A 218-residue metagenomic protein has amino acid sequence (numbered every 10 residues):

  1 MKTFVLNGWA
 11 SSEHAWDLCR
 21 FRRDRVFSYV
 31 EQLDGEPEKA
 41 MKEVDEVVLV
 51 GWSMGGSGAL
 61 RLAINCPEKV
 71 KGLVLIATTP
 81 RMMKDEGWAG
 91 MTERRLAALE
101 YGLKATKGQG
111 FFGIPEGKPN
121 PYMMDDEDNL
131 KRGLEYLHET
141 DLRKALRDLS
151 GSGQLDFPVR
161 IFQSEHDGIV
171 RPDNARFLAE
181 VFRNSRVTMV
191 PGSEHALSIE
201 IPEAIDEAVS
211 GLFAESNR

Functional and structural regions predicted by a protein language model:
M1-E38: Conserved HGGG/HGGXW glycine-rich cap/lid loop of the alpha/beta-hydrolase fold
F4-G8, W52, Q163-S164: The conserved beta1-alpha1 loop
G51-A59: Gly/Ala-rich beta-loop-alpha elbow adjacent to hydrolase catalytic centers
I64-N65, K69-G102, R132, Y136-H138 (+1 more regions): Flexible "cap/lid" loop of the alpha/beta hydrolase fold
L103-D148: Conserved alpha/beta-hydrolase catalytic His-Asp/Glu region
Q154-L155, I161-Q163, D167: Short beta-strand/loop motif that positions the catalytic acidic residue of the alpha/beta-hydrolase fold
G168-F177: Conserved alpha/beta-hydrolase "acid-adjacent" motif
I169, M189, S193-D206: Catalytic histidine-centered segment of alpha/beta-hydrolase-like enzymes
